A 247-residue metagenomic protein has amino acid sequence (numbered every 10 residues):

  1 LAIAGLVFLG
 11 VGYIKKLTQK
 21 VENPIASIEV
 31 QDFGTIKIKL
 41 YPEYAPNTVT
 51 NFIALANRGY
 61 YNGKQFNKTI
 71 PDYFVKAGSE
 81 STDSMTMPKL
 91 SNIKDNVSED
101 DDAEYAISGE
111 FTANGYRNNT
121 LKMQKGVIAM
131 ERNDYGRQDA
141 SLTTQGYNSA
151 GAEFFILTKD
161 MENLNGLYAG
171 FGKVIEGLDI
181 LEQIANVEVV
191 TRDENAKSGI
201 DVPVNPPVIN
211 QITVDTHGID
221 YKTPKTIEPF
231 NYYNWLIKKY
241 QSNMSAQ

Functional and structural regions predicted by a protein language model:
L1-Q247: Cyclophilin-like peptidyl-prolyl cis-trans isomerases
